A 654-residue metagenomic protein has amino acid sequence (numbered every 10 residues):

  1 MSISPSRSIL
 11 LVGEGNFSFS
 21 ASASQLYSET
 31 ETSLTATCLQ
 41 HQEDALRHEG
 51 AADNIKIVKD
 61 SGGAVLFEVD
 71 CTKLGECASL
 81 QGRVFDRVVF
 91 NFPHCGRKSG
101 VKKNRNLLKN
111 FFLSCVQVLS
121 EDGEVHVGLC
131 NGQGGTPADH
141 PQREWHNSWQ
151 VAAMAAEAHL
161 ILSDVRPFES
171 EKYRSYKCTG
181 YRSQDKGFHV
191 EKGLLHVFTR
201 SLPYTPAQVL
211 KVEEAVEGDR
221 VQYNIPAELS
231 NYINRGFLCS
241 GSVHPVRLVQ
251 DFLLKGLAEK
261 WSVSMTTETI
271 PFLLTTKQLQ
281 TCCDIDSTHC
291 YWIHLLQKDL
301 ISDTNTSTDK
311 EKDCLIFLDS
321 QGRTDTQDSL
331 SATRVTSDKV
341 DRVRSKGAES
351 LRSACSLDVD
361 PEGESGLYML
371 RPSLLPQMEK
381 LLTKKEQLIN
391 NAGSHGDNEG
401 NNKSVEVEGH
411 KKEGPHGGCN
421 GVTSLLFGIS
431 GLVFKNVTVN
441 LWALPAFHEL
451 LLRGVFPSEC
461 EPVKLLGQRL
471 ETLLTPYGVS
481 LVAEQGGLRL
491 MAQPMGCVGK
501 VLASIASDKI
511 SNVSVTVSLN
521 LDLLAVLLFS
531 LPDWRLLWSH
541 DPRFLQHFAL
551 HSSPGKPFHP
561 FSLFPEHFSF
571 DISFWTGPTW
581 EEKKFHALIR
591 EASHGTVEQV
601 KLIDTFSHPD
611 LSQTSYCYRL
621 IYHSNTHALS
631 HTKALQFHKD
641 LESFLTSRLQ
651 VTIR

Functional and structural regions predicted by a protein language model:
S4-S24, E31-T35: Conserved class I S-adenosyl-L-methionine
L46-L80: S-adenosyl-L-methionine
G75, R83-R105: A short SAM/SAH-binding and catalytic strip from SAM-dependent methyltransferases
R105-E121: A short glycine-rich, Lys/Arg-flanked "PGG" loop and its adjoining helix->strand segment in the class I
E121-L129: Conserved beta-strand signature within the Rossmann-like core of class I S-adenosyl-L-methionine
Q133-K211: Class I S-adenosyl-L-methionine
V212-E449, R453-V455, Q493-S518, V526 (+2 more regions): Class II aminoacyl-tRNA synthetase-like tRNA-binding/catalytic domains
P476, A483-R654: A carboxyl-terminal module marker
